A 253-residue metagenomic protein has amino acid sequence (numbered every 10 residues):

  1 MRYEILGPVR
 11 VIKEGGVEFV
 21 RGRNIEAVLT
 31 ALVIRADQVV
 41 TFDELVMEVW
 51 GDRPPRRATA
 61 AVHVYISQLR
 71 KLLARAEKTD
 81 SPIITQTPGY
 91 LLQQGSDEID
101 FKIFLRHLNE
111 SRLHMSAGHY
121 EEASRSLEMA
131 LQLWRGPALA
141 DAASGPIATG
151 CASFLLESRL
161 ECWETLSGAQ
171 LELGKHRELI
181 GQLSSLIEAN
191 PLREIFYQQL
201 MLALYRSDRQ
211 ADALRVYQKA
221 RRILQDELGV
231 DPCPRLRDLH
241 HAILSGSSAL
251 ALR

Functional and structural regions predicted by a protein language model:
M1-G181, S185, L244, S248-R253: Intrinsically disordered, low-complexity protein-interaction/activation regions
E128-Q132, Y205-V230: TPR/TPR-like (Sel1-like) alpha-helical repeat modules
G136, A143, L192-R193, D226-E227: Short coil loop/turn residues that delineate tetratricopeptide repeat
R222-D226, V230-R253: Cytosolic linker/terminal segments flanking nucleotidyl-cyclase catalytic modules
